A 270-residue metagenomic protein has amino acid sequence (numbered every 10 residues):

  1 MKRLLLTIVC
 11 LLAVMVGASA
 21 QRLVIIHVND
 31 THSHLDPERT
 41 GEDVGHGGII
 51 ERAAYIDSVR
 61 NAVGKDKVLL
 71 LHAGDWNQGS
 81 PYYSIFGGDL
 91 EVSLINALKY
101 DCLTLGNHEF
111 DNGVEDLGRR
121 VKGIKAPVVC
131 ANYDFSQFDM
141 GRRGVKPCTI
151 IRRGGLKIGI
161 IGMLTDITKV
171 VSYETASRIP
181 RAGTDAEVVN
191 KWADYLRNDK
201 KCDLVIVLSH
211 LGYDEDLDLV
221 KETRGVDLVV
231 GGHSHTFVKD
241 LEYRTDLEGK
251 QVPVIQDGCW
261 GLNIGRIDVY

Functional and structural regions predicted by a protein language model:
M1-K2, S19: Short linear, low-complexity motifs centered on an aromatic residue
K2-V9: Sec-dependent signal peptide recognition, specifically the positively charged N-region followed immediately by
V9-A18: Hydrophobic h-region of N-terminal signal peptides that target proteins for export in Gram-negative bacteria
A20-Y270: Acidic, metal/ion-coordinating pockets
